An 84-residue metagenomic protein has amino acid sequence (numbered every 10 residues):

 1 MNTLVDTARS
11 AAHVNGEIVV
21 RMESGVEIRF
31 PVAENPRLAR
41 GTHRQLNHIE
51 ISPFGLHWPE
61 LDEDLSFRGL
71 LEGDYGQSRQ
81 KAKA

Functional and structural regions predicted by a protein language model:
M1-A84: Motif-centric detector for short Cys/His coordination patterns
